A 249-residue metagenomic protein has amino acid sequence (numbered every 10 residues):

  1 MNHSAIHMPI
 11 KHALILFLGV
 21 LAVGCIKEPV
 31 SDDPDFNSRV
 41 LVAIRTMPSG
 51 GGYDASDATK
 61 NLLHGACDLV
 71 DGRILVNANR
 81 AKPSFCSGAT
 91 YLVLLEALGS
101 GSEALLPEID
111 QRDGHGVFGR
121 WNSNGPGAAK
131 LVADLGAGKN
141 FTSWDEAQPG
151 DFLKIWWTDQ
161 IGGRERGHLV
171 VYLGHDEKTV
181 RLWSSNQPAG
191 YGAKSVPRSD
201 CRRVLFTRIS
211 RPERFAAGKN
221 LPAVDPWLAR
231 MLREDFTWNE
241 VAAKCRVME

Functional and structural regions predicted by a protein language model:
N2-L14: Bacterial N-terminal signal peptides that target proteins for export
L18-I26: Hydrophobic h-region of N-terminal signal peptides that target proteins for export in Gram-negative bacteria
A22, C86-S87, S184: Short linear Ser/Thr-Pro motifs
A22, L94-S102, W157-T158, G174: Hydrophobic/aromatic-lined pockets within catalytic cores
I26-R120, W238-E249: N-terminal capping segments
D110-G190: ...with weaker cross-activation on analogous glycine-rich loops/strands in unrelated enzymes
S185-N186, K194-E249: Low-complexity, Gly/Ser/Thr/Pro-rich intrinsically disordered linker/tail segments
